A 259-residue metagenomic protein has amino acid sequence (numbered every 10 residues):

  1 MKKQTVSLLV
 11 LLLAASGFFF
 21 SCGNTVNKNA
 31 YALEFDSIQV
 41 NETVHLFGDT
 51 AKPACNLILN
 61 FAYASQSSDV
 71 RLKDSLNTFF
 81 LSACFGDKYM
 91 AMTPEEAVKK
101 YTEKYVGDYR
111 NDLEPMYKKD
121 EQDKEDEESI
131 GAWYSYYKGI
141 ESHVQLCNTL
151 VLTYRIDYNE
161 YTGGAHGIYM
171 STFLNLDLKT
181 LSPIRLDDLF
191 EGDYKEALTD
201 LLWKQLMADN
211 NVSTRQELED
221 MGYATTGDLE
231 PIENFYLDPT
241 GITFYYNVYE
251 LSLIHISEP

Functional and structural regions predicted by a protein language model:
M1-A32: Bacterial Sec-dependent N-terminal signal peptides
C22-S257: Compositionally biased intrinsically disordered regions enriched in Thr/Gly
